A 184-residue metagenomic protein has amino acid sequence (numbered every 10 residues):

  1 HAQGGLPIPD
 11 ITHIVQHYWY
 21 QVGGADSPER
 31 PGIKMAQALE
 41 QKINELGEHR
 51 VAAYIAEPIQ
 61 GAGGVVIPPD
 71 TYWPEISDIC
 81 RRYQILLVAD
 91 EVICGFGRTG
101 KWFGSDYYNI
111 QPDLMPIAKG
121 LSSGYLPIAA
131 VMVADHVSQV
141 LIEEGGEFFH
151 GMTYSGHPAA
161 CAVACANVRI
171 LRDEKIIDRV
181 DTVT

Functional and structural regions predicted by a protein language model:
H1-T184: Conserved N-terminal phosphate-binding loop of PLP-dependent enzymes in the Aspartate aminotransferase
